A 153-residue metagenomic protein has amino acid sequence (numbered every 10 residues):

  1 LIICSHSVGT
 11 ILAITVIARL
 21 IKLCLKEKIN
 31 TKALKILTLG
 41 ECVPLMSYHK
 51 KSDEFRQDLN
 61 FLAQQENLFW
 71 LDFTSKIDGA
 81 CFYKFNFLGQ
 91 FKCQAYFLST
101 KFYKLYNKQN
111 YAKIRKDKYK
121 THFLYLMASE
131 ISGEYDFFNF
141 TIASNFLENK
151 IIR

Functional and structural regions predicted by a protein language model:
L1-C4, T15-R153: Lipid deacylating catalytic domains
V8-G9: Active-site loop->helix "elbow" adjoining a glycine-rich segment at hydrolase catalytic centers
L12: Hydrophobic positions on the alpha1 helix immediately C-terminal to the Walker A/P-loop
